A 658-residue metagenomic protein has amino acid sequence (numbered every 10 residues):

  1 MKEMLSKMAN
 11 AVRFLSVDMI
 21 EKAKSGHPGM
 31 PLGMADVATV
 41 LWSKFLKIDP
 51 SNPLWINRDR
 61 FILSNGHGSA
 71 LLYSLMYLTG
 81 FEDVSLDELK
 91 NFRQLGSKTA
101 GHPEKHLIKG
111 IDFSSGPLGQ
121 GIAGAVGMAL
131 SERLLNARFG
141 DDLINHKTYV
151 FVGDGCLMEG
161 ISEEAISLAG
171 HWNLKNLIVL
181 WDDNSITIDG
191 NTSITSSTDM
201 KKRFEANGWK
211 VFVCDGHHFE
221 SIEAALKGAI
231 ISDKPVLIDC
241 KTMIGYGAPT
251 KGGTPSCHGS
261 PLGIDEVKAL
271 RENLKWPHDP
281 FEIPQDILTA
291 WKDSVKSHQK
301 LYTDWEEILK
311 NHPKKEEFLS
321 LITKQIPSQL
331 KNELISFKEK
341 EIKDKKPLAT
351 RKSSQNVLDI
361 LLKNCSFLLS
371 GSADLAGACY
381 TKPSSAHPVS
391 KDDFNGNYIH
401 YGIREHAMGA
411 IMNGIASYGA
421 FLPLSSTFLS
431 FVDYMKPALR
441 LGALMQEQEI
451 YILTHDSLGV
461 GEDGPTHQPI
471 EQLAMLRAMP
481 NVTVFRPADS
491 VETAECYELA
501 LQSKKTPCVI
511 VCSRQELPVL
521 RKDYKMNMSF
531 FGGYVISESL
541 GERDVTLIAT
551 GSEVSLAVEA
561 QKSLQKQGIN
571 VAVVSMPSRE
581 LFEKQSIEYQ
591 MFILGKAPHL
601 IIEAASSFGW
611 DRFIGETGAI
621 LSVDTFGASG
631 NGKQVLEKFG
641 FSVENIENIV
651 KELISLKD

Functional and structural regions predicted by a protein language model:
K2-L5, M19-P28, I56-S64, I108-G119 (+2 more regions): A short glycine/serine-rich beta->alpha loop
K2-R13, L46-I48, S85-L107, A376-S390 (+2 more regions): Acidic-glycine-rich active-site phosphate/pyrophosphate-binding loop
A9-S25, D182-N184: N-terminal capping segment at the start of a domain
A23, D59-R60, I111-S114, D141-E159 (+5 more regions): A short, small-residue-rich loop immediately preceding and capping a beta-strand
M34-H171, K382-P383, I415: Cofactor-binding active-site loop characterized by glycine-rich and histidine/acidic residues
F81-N91, A169-D182, E205-W209, G442-S457 (+1 more regions): A glycine-rich helix N-cap at a beta->alpha junction
Q94-H106, G124, L130, L134-N145 (+4 more regions): Thiamine diphosphate
L309-Q448, M526-Y534, I548-G551, Q565 (+1 more regions): Non-catalytic terminal/interface segments that mediate subunit docking, oligomerization, and allosteric communication
